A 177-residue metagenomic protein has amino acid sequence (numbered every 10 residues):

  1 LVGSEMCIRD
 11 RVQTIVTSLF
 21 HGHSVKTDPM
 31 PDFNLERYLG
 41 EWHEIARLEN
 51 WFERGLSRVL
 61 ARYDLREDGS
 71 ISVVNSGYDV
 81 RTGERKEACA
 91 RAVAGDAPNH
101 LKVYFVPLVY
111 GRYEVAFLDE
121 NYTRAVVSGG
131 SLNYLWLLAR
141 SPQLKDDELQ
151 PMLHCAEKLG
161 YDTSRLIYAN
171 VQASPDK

Functional and structural regions predicted by a protein language model:
L1-I8: Short, small-residue-biased leader/transition segments that mark boundaries at the very start of proteins
R9-K177: Calycin-type beta-barrel ligand-binding domains and close structural analogs
